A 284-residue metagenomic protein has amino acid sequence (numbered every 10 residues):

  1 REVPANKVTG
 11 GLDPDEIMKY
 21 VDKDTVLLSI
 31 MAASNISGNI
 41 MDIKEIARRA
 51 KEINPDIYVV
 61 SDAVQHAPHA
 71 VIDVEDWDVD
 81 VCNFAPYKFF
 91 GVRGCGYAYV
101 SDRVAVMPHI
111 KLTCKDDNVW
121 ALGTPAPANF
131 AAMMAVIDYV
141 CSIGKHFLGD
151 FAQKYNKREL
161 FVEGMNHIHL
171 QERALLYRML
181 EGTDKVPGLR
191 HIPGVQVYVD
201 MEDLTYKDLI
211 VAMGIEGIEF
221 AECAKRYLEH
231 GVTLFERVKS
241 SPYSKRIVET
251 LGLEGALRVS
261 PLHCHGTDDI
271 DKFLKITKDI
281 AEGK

Functional and structural regions predicted by a protein language model:
R1-K284: Pyridoxal 5′-phosphate
